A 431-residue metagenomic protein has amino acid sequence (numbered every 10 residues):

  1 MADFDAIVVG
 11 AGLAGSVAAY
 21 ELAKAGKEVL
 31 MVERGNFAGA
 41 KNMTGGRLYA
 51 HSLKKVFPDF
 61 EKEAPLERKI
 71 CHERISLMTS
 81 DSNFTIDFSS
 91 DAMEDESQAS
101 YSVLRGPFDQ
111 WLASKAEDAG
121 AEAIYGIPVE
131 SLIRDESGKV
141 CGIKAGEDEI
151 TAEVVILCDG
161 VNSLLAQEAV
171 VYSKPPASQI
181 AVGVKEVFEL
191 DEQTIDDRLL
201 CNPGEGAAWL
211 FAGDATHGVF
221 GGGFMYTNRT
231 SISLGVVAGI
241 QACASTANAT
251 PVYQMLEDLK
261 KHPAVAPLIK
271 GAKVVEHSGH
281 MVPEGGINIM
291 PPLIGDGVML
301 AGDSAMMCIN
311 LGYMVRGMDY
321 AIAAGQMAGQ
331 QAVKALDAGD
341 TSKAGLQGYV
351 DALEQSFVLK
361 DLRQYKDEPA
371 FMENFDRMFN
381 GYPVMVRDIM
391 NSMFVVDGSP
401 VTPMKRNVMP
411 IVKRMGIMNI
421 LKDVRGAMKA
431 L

Functional and structural regions predicted by a protein language model:
D3-M31: N-terminal Rossmann-like FAD-binding beta1-loop-alpha1 element of flavoenzymes
A14, F37, N162: Conserved Rossmann-like nucleotide-cofactor binding loop
A25, G35-D81: N-terminal FAD cofactor-binding segment of flavoenzymes
E94-S114, A244-N248: Short beta-strand to alpha-helix junction loop
K115-V265: Predominantly flavin-linked oxidoreductase catalytic cores and closely associated redox partners
A215-G223, R229, N248-A324, T341-K343 (+1 more regions): FAD/FMN-dependent oxidoreductases across multiple families
C308, M327-M378: Active-site-proximal substrate-binding core of FAD-dependent oxidoreductases
M372-L431: C-terminal auxiliary extensions adjacent to catalytic cores
